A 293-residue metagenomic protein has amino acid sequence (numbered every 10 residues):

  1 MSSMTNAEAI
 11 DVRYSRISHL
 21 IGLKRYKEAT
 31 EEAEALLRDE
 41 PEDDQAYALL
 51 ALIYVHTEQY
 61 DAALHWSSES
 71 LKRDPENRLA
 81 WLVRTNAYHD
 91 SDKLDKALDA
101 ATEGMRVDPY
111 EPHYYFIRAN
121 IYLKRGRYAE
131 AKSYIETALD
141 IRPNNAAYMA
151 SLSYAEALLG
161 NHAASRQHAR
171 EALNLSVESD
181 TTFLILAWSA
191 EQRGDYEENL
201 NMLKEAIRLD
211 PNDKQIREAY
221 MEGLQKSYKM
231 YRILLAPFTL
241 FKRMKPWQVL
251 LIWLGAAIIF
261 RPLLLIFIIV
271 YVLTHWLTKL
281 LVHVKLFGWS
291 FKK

Functional and structural regions predicted by a protein language model:
G22-L23, H56-T57, D90-S91, K124-R125 (+4 more regions): Register position in tetratricopeptide repeats
A35-L36, E69-L71, E103-M105, T137-L139 (+2 more regions): Canonical positions in the second alpha-helix
P41, P75, P109, P143-N144 (+2 more regions): Short coil turns that delineate tetratricopeptide repeat
Y196, E222-P246: Alpha-helical linker/edge segments of TPR/alpha-solenoid repeat scaffolds and analogous pre-/post-domain helices
